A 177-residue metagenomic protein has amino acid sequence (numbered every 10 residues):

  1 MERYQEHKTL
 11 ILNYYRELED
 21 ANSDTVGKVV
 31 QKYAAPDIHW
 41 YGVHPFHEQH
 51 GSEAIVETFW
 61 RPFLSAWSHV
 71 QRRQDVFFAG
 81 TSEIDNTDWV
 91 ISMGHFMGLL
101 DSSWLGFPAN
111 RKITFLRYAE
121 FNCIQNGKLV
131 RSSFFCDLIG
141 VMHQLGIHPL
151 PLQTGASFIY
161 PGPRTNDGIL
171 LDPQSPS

Functional and structural regions predicted by a protein language model:
M1-S177: C-terminal and inter-domain tail/linker signature
